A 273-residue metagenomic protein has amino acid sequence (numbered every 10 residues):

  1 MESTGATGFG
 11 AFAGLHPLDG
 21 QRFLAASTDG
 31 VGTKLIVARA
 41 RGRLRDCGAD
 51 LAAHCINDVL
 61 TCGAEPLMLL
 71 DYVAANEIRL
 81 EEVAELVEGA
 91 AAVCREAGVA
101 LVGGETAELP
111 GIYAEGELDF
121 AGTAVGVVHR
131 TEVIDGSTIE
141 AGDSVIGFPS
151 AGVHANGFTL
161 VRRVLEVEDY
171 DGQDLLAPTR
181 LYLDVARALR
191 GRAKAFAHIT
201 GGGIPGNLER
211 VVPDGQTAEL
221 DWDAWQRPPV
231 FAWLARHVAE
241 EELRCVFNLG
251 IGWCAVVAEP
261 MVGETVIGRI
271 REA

Functional and structural regions predicted by a protein language model:
E2-A151: Glycine-rich phosphate/pyrophosphate-binding loop regions near the starts of catalytic domains
L18, V125, V161, A255-A258: Short beta-strand-to-turn element immediately C-terminal to the catalytic PLP-Schiff-base lysine in fold type I
V31-K34, H129-E132, V153-A155, I204-G206 (+2 more regions): Short, acidic Gly/Pro/Ser/Thr-rich loop/turn segments
C47, N156, P178-L181: A generic structural signal for residues located within well-ordered alpha-helices of large catalytic or ligand-binding
E82-A100, Y113-L118, V167-L176, R180-A273: Glycine-/charge-enriched secondary-structure boundary and capping motifs
V133-G136, N156-L160: A short secondary-structure junction signal
V145-V153, F196-G201: A structural signal for small-residue-enriched, beta-sheet-centric alpha/beta enzyme cores and oligomeric scaffold folds
F158-E168: Short, compositionally biased
